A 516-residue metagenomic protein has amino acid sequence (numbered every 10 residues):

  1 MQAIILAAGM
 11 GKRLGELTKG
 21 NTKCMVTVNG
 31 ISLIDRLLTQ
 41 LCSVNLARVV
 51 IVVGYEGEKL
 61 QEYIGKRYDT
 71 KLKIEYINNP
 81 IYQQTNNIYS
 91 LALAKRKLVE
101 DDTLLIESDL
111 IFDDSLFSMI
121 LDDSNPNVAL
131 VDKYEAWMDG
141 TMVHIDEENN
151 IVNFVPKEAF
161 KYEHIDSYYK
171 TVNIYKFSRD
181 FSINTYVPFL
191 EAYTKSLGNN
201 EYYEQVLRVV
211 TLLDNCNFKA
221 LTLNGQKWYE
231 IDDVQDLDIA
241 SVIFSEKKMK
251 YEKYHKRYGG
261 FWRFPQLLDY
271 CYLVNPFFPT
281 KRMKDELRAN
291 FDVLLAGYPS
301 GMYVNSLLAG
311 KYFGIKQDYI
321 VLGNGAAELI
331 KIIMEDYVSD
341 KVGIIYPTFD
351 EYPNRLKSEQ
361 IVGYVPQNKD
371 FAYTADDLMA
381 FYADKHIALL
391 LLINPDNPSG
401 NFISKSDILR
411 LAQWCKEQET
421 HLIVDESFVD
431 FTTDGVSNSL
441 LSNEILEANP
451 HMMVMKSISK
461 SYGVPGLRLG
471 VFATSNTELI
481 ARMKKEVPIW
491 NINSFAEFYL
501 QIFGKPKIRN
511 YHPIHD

Functional and structural regions predicted by a protein language model:
M1-E58: N-terminal glycine-rich phosphate-binding loop and ensuing alpha1 helix
K71-T141: Conserved beta-loop-beta/alpha segment of the NTase-like Rossmann-fold superfamily that binds/positions NTPs
L72, Y298-P299, G310-I332: Short loop-beta-helix segment that forms the pyridoxal 5′-phosphate
D113-L197: Conserved core of the sugar-phosphate nucleotidyltransferase
M119-D123, Y373-D384, P398-S461: Active-site pre-lysine segment of PLP-dependent enzymes
T171, G301, H451-D516: PLP-dependent aminotransferase class I/II
V242-G297, K385: N-terminal "arm"/small-domain region of PLP-dependent enzymes with the aminotransferase-like
E335-L392: PLP-dependent aminotransferase-like
